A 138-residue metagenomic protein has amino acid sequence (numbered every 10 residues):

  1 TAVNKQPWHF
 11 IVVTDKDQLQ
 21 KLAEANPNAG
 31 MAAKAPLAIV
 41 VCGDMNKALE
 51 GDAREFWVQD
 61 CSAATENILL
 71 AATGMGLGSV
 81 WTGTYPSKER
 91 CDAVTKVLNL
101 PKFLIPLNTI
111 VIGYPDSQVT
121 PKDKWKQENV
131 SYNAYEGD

Functional and structural regions predicted by a protein language model:
T1-D138: Acidic, surface-exposed loops and disordered segments
